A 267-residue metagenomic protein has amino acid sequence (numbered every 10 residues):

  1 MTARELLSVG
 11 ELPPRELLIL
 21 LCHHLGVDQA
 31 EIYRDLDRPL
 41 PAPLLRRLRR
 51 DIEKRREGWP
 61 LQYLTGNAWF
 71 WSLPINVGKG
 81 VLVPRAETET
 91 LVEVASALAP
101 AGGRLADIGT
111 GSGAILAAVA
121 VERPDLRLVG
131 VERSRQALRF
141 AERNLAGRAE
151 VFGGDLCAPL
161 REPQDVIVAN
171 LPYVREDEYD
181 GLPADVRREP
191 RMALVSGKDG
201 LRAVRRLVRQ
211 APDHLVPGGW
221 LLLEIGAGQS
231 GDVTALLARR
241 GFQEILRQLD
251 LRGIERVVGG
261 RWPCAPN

Functional and structural regions predicted by a protein language model:
M1-P14, A101-G102, E162, P263-N267: Short, low-complexity, intrinsically disordered N-terminal peptides in bacterial proteins
M1-T65: N-terminal auxiliary segments of SAM/dcSAM-dependent transferases
G10, L91-A95, L207, A211: Generic hydrophobic alpha-helical segments
L18-C22, E53, E93, A117 (+2 more regions): Generic alpha-helical structural context detector
D28, W71-P74, R187-R191: Short, basic/glycine-rich phosphate-binding loops at helix/coil junctions that contact nucleotide phosphates
L36, G78-K79, N170, I225: A secondary-structure boundary/capping signal
R50-R123, V131-F140, G153, G259: SAM-dependent Rossmann-like transferase core, predominantly class I methyltransferases with a strong bias toward
V119-R127, V131-P266: S-adenosylmethionine
